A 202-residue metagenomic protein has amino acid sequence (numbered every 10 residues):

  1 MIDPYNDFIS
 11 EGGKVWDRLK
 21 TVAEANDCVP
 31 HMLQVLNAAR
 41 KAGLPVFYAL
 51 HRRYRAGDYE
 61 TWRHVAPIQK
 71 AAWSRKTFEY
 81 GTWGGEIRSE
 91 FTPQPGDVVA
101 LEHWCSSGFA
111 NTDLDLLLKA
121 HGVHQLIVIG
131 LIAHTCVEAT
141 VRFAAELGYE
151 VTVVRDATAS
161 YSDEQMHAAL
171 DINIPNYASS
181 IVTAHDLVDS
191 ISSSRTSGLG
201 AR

Functional and structural regions predicted by a protein language model:
M1, L44-H51, V154: Short beta-strand segments at enzyme active-site cores
M1-D3, V128: Short, hydrophobic/glycine-enriched beta-strand segments
Y5-E11: Short acidic, Gly/Ser-rich segments with clustered Asp/Glu that frequently serve as metal-coordination loops in enzyme
N6, R55, A159: Active-site micro-motifs of SAM-dependent methyltransferase domains
E11-G12, Y59: Short, solvent-exposed loop/turn and secondary-structure capping segments
G13-A39, L44-Y48, N173: A short alpha/beta connector and helix-capping loop motif
Q34-A42, Y59-E60, H64-R202: Active-site-adjacent betaalpha module
Y48-G57, R63: Catalytic-core segment of enzymes that process non-peptidic bonds
